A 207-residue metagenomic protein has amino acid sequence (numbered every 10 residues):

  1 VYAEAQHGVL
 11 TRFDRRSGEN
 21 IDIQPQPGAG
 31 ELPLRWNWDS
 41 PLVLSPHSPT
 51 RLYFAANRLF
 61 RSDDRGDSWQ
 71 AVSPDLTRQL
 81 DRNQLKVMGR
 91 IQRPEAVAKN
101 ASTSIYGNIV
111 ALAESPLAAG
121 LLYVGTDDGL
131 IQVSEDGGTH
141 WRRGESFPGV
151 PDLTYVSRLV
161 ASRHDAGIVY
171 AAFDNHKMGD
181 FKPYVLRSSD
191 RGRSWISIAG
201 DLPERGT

Functional and structural regions predicted by a protein language model:
V1-T207: Beta-propeller blade termini and top-face loops
